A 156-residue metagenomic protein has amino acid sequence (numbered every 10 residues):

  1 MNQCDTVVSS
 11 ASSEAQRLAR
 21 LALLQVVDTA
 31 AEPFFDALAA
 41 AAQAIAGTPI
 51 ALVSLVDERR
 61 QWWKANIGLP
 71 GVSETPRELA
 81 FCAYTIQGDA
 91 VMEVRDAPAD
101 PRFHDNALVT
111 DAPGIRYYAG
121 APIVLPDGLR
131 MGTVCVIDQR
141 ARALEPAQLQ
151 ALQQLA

Functional and structural regions predicted by a protein language model:
M1-P33: Signal-transmission linkers at sensory-effector interfaces
R20, P49-I50, V56, R60-K64 (+1 more regions): Regulatory sensory and allosteric helical modules in signal-transduction proteins and certain transcription factors
L24, D36-I45, Y84-G88, V109: Amphipathic alpha-helical regulatory segments at dimerization interfaces that relay allosteric signals between sensory
D28-Q61: Helix-loop-beta substructure at the N-terminus of cytosolic sensory domains that couple signal/ligand detection
R116-D127: A short, aliphatic-rich beta-strand micro-motif
R130: Glycine-rich acetyl-CoA-binding "A-motif" of GNAT/NAT acetyltransferases
T133-R142: Short beta-strand-to-loop transition segments that serve as allosteric relay/switch motifs in sensory/regulatory domains
L144-A156: Amphipathic alpha-helical "output/dimerization" segments
